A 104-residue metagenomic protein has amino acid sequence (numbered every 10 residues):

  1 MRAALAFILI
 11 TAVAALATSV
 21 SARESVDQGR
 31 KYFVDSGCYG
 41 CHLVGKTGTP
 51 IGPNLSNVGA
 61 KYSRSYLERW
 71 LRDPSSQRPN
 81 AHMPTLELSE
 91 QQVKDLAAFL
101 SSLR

Functional and structural regions predicted by a protein language model:
M1-E24, R104: N-terminal export/targeting leaders of redox proteins
L16-V34, T49, P53: Electrostatic cytochrome c docking/interface patches
S25, S63, L67, Q92-D95: Stable alpha-helical elements in mature extracytoplasmic
G29, D35-V44, L67, L96 (+1 more regions): The canonical Cys-X-X-Cys-His
V34-D35, L43, N57, T85: Phosphate-coordinating loops and pocket residues in cytosolic domains that bind phosphorylated ligands
G40-S65: Short, positively charged, low-complexity/disordered linker segments
T49-V58, R72-L103: Axial heme c-ligation environment in periplasmic c-type cytochrome domains
